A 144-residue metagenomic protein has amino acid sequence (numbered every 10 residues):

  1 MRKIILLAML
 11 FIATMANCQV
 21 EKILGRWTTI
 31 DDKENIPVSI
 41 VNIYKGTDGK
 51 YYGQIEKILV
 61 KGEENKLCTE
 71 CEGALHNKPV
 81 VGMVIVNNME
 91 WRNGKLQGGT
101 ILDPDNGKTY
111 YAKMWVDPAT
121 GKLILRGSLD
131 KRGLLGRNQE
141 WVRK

Functional and structural regions predicted by a protein language model:
M1-I4: Positively charged n-region of N-terminal signal peptides that target proteins for export
M9-N17: Hydrophobic h-region of N-terminal signal peptides that target proteins for export in Gram-negative bacteria
N17-R26: N-terminal helix-cap/turn-to-beta initiation motif at the start of protein domains
T29-D31, I36-D105, T109-Y111: Central antiparallel beta-sheet cores of small beta-barrel/beta-sandwich binding domains
K50-Y51, G121-L123: Entry beta-strands of beta-propeller and related beta-repeat scaffolds
C71-K78, I124-R132: Short aromatic-glycine motifs in intrinsically disordered, low-complexity regions
T120-K122, L129-K144: Edge beta-strand at a domain terminus
